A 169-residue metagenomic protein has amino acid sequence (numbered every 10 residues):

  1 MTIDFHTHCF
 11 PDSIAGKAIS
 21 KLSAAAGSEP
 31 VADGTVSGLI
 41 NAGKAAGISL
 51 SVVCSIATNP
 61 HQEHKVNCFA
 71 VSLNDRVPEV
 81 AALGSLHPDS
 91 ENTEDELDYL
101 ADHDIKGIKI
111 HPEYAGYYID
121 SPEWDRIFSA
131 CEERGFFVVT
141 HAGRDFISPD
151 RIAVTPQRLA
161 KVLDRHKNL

Functional and structural regions predicted by a protein language model:
M1-E123, A130, R134: Mid-domain alpha/beta scaffold segments of enzyme catalytic cores
K106-G107, D120-L169: Catalytic pocket-lining loop regions of alpha/beta-barrel enzymes, especially the amidohydrolase/enolase/GH5 lineages
